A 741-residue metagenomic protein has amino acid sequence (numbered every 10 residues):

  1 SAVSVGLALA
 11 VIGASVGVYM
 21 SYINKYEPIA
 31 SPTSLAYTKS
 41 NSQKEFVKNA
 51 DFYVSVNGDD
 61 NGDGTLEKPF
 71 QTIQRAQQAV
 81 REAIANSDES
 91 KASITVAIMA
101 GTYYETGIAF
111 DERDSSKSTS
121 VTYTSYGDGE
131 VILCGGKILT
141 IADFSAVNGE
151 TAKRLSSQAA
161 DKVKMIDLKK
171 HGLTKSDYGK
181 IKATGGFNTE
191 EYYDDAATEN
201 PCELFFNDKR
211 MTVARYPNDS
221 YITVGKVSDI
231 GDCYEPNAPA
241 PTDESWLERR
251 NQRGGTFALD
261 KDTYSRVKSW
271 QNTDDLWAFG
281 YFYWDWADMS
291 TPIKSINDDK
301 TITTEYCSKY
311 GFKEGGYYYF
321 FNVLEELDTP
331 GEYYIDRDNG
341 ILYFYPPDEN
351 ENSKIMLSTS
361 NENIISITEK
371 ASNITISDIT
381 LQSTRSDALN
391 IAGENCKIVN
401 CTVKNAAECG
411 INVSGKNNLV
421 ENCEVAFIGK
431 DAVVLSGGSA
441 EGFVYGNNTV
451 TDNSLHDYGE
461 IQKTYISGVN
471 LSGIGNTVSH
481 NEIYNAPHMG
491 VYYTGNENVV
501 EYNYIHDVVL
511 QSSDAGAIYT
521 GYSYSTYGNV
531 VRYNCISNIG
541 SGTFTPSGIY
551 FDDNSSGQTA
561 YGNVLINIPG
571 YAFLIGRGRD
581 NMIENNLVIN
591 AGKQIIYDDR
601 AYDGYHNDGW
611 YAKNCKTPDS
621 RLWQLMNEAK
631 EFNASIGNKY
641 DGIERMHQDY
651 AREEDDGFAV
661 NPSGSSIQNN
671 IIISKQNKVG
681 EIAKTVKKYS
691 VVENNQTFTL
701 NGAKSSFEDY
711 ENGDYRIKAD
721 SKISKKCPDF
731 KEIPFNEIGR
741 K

Functional and structural regions predicted by a protein language model:
S1-I12: Sec-dependent N-terminal signal peptides
I12-T38: Sec-dependent signal peptide cleavage junction
I29-D51, D59-D60: N-terminal pre-domain segments of enzymes
V47-N390, C615-L622, A634-I636, E654 (+3 more regions): Extracellular polysaccharide-degrading/modifying enzymes targeting complex plant/algal/animal polysaccharides
G107, S386-N390, E408-V413, A426-G713: Glycine- and acidic/polar-rich repeat regions and solenoidal domains
T402-K404: Hydrophobic alpha-helical transmembrane segments corresponding to the first two to three helices of multi-pass helical
